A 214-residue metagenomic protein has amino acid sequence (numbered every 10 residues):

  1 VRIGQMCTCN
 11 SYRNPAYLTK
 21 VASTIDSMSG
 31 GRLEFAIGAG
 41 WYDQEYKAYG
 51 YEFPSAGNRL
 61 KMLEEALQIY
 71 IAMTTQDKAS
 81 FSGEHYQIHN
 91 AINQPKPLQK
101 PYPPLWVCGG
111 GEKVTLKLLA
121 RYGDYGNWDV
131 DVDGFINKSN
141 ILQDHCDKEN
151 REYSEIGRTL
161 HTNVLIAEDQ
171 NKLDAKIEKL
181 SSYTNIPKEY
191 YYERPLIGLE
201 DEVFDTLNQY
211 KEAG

Functional and structural regions predicted by a protein language model:
V1-G214: Active-site-adjacent structural elements that line small-molecule/cofactor binding pockets in enzymes
